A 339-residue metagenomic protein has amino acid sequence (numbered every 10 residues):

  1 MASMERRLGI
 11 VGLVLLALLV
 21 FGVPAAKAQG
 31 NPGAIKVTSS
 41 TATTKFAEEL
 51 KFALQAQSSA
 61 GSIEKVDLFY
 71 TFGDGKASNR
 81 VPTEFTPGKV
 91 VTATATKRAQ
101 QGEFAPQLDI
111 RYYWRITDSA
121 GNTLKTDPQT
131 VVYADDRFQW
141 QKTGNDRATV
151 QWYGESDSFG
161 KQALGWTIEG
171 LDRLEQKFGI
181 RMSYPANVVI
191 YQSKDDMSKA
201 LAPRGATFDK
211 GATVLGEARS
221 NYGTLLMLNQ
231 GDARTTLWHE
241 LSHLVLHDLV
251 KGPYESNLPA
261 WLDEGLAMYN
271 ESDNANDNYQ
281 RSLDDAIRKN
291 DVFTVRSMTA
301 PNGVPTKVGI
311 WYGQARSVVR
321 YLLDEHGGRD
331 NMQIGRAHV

Functional and structural regions predicted by a protein language model:
A2-G12: Bacterial N-terminal signal peptides that target proteins for export
V11-F21: Bacterial N-terminal signal peptides
G22-Q141, D146-T149: Glycan-association/targeting regions that enable binding to alpha-glucans and other polysaccharides
Q139-P259, K289-V292, A300-K307, W311: Juxtacatalytic substrate-recognition/specificity segment
L249, S256-T299: Post-HExxH zinc-binding segment in Zn-dependent metallohydrolases
V292-R336: Pan-zinc metallopeptidase signature
